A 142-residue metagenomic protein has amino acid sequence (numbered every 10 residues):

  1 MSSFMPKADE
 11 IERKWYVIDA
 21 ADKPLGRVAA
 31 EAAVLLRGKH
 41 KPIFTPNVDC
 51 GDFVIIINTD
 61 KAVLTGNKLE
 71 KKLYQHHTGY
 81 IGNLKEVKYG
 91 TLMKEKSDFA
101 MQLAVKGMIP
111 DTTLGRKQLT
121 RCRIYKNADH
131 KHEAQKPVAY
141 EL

Functional and structural regions predicted by a protein language model:
M1-L103, T113, K126, K131-L142: Ribosome large-subunit tunnel/peptidyl-transferase-proximal elements
K106: Acidic, metal-associated active-site segment
L119: Positively charged, solvent-exposed patches that mediate nucleic-acid binding
